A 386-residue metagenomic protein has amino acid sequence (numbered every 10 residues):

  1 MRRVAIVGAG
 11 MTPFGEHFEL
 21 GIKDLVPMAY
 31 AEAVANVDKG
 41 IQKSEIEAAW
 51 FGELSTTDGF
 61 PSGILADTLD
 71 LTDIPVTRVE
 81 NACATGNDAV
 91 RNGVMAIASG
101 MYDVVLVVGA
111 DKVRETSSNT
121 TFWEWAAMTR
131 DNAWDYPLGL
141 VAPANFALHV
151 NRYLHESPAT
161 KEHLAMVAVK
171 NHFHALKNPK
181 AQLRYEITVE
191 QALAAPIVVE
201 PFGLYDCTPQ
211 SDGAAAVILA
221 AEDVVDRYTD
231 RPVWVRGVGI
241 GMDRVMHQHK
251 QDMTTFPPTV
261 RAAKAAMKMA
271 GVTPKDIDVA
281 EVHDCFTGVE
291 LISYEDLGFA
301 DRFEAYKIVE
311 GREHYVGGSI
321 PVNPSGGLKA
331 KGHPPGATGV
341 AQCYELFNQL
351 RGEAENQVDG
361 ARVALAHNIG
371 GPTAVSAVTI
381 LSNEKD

Functional and structural regions predicted by a protein language model:
M1-A84, Y153-T160, Q182-T188, A192 (+3 more regions): Conserved active-site "lid/cap" helical segment
M1-K23, M166, I197-R261, A265 (+6 more regions): Condensing-enzyme catalytic core mediating Claisen C-C bond formation in acyl metabolism
V7, A33-A35, I46, G86 (+6 more regions): Buried hydrophobic positions in well-ordered alpha/beta secondary-structure cores of metabolic enzymes
Q42-G52, P75-N81, V105-A110, E162-V169 (+5 more regions): Beta-strand segments within the central parallel beta-sheet cores of soluble alpha/beta enzyme folds
E53-V105, K112-N145, L183-P209, I240-V245 (+2 more regions): Conserved catalytic cysteine-centered active-site region of acyl-thioester-dependent Claisen-condensing enzymes
T56-L65, H247-Q251, D284-K307, P334 (+1 more regions): Short glycine/threonine-rich loop-to-helix capping motif typified by GTGT followed within a few residues by an Asp-Pro
N81-D111, P143-K177, V217-D223, P334-A354: Active-site-proximal alpha-helical scaffold in enzymes
F256-V260, K264-T287, D296-F299, L328-K331: Extended C-terminal subregions enriched in glycine
